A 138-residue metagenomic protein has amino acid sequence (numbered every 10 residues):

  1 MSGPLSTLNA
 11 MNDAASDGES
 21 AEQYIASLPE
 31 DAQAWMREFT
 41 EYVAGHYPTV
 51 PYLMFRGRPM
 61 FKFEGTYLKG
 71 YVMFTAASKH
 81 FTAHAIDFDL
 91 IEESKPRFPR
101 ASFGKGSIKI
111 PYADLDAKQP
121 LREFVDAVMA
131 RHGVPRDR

Functional and structural regions predicted by a protein language model:
M1-R138: Charge-dense, helix-prone N-terminal extensions
